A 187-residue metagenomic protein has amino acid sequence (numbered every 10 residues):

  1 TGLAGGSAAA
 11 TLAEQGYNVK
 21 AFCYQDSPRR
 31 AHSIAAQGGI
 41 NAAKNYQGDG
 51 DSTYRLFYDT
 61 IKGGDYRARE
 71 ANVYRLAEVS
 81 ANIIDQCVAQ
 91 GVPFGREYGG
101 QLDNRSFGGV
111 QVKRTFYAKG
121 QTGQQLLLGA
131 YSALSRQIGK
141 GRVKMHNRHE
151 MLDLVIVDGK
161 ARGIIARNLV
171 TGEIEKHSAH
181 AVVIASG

Functional and structural regions predicted by a protein language model:
T1-A21: N-terminal Rossmann-like FAD-binding beta1-loop-alpha1 element of flavoenzymes
L3, I164-I165, H177: Mobile, glycine-rich extracellular loop/lid and propeptide segments that shape or gate substrate/ligand access
T11, H32, V182: Hydrophobic/aromatic ligand-binding patch that stacks against planar heteroaromatic rings of cofactors or nucleotides
Y17-R29, H180: Short, hydrophobic/aliphatic alpha-helical segments
Y24-R162, R167-V170: Conserved N-terminal/central alpha/beta ligand/cofactor-binding core
V170-A181: Core beta-strand elements of the Rossmann-like FAD/NAD(P) dinucleotide-binding domain in flavoenzyme oxidoreductases
A181-G187: Glycine-rich loop(s) and the adjacent beta-strand/alpha-helix scaffold that form part
